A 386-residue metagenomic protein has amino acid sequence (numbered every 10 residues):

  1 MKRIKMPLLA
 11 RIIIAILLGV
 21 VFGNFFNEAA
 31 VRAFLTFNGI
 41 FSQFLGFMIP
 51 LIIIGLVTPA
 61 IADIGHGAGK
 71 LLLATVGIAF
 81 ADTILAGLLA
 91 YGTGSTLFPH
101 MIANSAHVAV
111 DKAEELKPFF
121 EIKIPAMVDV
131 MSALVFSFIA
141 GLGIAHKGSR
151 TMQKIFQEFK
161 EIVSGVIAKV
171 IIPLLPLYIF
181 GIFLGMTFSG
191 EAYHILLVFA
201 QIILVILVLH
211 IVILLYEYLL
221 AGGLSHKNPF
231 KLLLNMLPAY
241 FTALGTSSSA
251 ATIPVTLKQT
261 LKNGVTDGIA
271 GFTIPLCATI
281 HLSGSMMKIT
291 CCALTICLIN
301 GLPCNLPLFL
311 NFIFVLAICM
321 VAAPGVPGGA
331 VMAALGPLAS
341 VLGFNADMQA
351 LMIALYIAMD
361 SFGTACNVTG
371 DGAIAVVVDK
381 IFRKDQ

Functional and structural regions predicted by a protein language model:
K2-F26, G39-M48, K70-K231: Signature of multi-pass transmembrane helix bundles
N27, I61-K70, P99, A145-R150 (+7 more regions): Juxtamembrane helix-boundary/capping and inter-helix hinge elements in multi-pass membrane proteins
A33, G69, L73, A192-A200 (+3 more regions): Membrane-water interface of transmembrane alpha-helices in multipass transporters/channels
L35-G46, K154-K169, L234-T242, K258-K262 (+2 more regions): Short amphipathic alpha-helical coupling elements at transmembrane boundaries
I40, F44, V57-T58, T75-F80 (+9 more regions): Transmembrane helix-bundle signature of multi-pass membrane transporters/permeases
G69-T75, G165-I172, K262-A278, L306-P307 (+2 more regions): Membrane-interface alpha-helices at helix entry/exit sites of multi-pass transporters
I102, T290-Q386: Transmembrane alpha-helical segments and their short flanking loops that form helix-hairpins/helix-helix interfaces
L233-T290, A317-V331, A358-V377: Alpha-helical membrane segments and immediately flanking helix-loop junctions that form or couple to the substrate/ion
